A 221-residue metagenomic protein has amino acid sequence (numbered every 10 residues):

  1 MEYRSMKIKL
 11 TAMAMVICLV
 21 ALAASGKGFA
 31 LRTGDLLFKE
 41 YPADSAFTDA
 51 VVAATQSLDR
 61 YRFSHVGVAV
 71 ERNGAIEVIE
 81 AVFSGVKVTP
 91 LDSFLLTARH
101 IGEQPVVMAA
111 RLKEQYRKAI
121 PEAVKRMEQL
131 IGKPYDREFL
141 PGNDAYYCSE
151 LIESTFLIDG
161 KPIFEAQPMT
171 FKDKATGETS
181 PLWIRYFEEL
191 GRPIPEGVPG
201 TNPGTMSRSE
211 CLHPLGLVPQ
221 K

Functional and structural regions predicted by a protein language model:
Y3-M13: Bacterial N-terminal signal peptides that target proteins for export
A12-A21: Bacterial N-terminal signal peptides
A23-A30: Boundary at the C-terminal end of the N-terminal hydrophobic targeting segment
T33-L37: Loop/turn positions that initiate beta-strands
Y41, V70, V82, K113 (+2 more regions): Sec/Tat-exported extracytoplasmic proteins
P42-A109, Y135-Y146: Glycine-rich catalytic cores of cysteine/serine-nucleophile enzymes that process amide/ester linkages in cell-envelope
A98-V106, L112-G132: A structural motif
F139-K221: Activation targets extended, charge/polar-rich intrinsically disordered C-terminal tails
